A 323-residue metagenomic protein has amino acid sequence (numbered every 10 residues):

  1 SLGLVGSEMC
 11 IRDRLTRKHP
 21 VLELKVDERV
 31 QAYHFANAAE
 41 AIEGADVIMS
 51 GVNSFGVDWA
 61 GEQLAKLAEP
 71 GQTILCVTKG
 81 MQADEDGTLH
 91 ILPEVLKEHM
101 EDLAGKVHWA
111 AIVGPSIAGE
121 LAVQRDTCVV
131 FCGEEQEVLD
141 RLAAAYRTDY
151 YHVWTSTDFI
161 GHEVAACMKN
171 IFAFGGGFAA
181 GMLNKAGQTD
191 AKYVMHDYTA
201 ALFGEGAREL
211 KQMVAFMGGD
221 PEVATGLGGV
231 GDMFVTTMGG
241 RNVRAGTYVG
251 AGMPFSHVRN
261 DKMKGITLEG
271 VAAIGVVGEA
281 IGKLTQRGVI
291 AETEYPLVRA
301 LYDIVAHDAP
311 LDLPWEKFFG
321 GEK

Functional and structural regions predicted by a protein language model:
S1-G6, I11: Single conserved hydrophobic/aromatic residue that forms the stacking wall/gate of nucleotide- or nucleobase-binding
V5-G6, E43-G44, V230: Alpha-helix C-terminal capping/helix-to-coil transition sites in glycosyltransferase folds
L15-D27: Short, conserved SAM-binding/catalytic segment of Class I S-adenosyl-L-methionine-dependent methyltransferases
E28-E43, V47-S50, S54-D126, L142: Rossmann-like NAD(P)(H) cofactor-binding subdomain of soluble oxidoreductases
L67, H99-H108, D126-E222: Internal alpha-helical scaffold of NAD(P)-dependent oxidoreductase catalytic cores
C76, H108-V113, V153-T157, T225 (+1 more regions): General beta-strand structural signal in soluble alpha/beta enzymes
K169, F174-N184, A200-K323: NAD(P)-dependent Rossmann-like dehydrogenase/reductase catalytic/cofactor-binding core
